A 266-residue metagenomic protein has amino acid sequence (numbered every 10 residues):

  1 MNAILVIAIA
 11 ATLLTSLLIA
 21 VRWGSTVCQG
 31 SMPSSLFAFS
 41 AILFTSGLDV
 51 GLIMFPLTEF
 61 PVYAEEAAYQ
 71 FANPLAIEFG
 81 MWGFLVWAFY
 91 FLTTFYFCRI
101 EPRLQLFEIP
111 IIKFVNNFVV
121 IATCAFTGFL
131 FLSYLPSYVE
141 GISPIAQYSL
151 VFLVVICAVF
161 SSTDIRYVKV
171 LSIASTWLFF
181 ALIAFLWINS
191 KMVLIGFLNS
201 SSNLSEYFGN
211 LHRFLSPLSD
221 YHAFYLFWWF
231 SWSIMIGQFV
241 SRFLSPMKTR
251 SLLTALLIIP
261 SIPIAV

Functional and structural regions predicted by a protein language model:
M1, S16-M32, N73-L75, T93-E108 (+3 more regions): Membrane-water interface regions at transmembrane-helix termini and the short interhelical loops of multi-pass membrane
M1-Q70: N-terminal alpha-helical transmembrane segments of multi-pass membrane transport and channel/translocase proteins
L5-L13, G83-F89, I112-I121, V139-D164 (+1 more regions): Transmembrane alpha-helical segments of multi-pass small-molecule transport proteins
A8, E108-A122, S162-I188, T254-I259: Membrane-interface loop-to-helix entry segments
A11-G24, G51, F55, C124-E140 (+2 more regions): Hydrophobic alpha-helical segments and their helix-loop junctions in multi-pass secondary transporters
D49-Y69, M81-L104, P110-E140, S201 (+1 more regions): Hydrophobic transmembrane alpha-helices that form the core helical bundles of multi-pass secondary transporters
P74-T93, F214-S233: Hydrophobic alpha-helical transmembrane segments
S219-A255: A conserved active-site cap/scaffold subdomain adjacent to cofactor or substrate pockets
